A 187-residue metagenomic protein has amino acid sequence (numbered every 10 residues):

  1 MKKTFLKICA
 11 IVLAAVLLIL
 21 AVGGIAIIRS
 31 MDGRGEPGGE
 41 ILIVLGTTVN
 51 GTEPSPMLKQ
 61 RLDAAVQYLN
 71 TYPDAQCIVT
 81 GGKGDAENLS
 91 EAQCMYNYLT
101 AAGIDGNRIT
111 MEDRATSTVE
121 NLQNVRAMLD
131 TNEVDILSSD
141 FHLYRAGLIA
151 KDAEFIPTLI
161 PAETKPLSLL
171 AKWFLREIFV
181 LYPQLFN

Functional and structural regions predicted by a protein language model:
K2-R34: N-terminal type II signal-anchor transmembrane helix that functions as the membrane-insertion/stop-transfer segment
C9-A10, A14, Y68, D152 (+1 more regions): Enrichment for repetitive, rod-forming helical segments
S30-F174: A structural signal for short, hydrophobic/glycine-enriched beta-strand patches
L170-N187: A transmembrane-helix-recognition feature enriched in membrane-embedded lipid enzymes and envelope glyco-/phospholipid
